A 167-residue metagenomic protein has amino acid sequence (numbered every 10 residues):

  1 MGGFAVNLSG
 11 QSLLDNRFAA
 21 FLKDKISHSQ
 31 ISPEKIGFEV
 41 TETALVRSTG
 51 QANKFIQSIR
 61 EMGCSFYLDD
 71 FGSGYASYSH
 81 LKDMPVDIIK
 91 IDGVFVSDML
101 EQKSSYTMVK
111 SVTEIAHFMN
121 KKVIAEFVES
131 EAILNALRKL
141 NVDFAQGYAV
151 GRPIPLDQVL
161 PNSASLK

Functional and structural regions predicted by a protein language model:
M1-N7: Short helix-loop-beta-strand segments that form the rim/entrance of peptidase-like active sites
N7-N16, K35-G50, M62-K167: EAL-family c-di-GMP phosphodiesterase catalytic domain
L22-K25, F55, V112, A132-L134: Structural preference for long, well-ordered alpha-helical segments in enzyme cores
S58: Phosphate-binding/switch loop-helix module in NTP-utilizing enzymes
